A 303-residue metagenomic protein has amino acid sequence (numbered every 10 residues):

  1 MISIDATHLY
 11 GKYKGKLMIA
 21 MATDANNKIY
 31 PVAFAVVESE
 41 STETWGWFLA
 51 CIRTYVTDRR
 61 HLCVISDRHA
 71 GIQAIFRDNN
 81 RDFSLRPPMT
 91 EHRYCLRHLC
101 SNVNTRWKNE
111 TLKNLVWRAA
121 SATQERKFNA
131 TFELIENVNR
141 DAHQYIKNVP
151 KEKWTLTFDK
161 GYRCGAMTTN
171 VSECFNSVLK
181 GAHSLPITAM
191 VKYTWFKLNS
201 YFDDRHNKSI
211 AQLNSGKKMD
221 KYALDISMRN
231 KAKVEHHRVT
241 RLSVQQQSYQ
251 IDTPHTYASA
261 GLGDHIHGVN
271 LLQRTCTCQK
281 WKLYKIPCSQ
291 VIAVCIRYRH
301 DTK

Functional and structural regions predicted by a protein language model:
M1-L9: Two-metal-ion RNase H-like nuclease active-site motif
D5, R59-V64: Short active-site oxyanion
K12, K16-K28: Short conserved beta-strand segments at catalytic cores or DNA/RNA-binding microdomains of nucleic-acid binding
K12-Y13, F34-T57: Active-site beta-loop-alpha junctions of metal-dependent nucleic acid enzymes, especially the RNase H-like/DDE
A20, Y30-V37: A short, conserved beta-strand element enriched in hydrophobic/aromatic residues
R53, H61, A74-R77, R81-M89 (+2 more regions): Hydrophobic, aromatic-enriched, well-ordered structural segments
C63-Q73: Acidic, metal-coordinating catalytic cores used for nucleic-acid/nucleotide bond scission and strand-transfer chemistry
